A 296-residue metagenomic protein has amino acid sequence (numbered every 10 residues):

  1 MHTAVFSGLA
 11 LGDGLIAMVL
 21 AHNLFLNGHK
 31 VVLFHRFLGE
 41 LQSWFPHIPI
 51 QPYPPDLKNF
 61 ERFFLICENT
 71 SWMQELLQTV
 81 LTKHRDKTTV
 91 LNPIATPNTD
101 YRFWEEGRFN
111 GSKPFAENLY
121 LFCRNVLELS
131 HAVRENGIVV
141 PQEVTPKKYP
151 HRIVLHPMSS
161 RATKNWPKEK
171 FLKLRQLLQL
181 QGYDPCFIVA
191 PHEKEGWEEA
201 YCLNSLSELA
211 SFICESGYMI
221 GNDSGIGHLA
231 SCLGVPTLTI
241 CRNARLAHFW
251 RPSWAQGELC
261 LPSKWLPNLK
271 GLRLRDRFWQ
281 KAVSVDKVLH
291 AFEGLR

Functional and structural regions predicted by a protein language model:
M1-R296: Catalytic machinery of carbohydrate-active enzymes, primarily nucleotide-sugar-dependent glycosyltransferases
